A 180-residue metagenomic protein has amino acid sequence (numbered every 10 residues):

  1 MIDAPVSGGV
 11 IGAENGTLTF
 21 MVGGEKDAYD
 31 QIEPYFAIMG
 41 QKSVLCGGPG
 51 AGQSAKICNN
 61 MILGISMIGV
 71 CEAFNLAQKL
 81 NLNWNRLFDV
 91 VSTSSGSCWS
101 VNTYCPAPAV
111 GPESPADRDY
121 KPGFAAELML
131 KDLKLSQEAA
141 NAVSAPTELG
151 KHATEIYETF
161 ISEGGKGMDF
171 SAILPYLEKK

Functional and structural regions predicted by a protein language model:
M1-N60: Rossmann-fold dinucleotide-binding core
Q31, G52-K180: Helical "substrate-binding/catalytic lid" subdomain of Rossmann-like NAD(P)-dependent dehydrogenases/reductases
